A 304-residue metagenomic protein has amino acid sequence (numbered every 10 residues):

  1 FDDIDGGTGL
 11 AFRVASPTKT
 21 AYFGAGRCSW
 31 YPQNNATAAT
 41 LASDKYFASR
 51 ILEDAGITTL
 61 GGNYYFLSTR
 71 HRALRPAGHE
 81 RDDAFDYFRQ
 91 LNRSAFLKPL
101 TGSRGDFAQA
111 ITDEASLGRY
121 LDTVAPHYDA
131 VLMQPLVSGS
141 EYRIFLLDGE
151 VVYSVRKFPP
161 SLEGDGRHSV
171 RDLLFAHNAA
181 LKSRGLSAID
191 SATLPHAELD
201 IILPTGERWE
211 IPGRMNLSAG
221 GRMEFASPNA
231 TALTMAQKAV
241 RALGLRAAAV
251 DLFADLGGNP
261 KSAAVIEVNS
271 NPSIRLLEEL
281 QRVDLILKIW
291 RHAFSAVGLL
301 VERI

Functional and structural regions predicted by a protein language model:
F1-S43: Non-cleavable N-terminal signal-anchor transmembrane helices
A11-G24, R143-Y153, G258-L276: A short beta-strand motif that forms the metal-chelation/ATP-contact edge of phosphoryl-transfer active sites
R13, C28, A38-G185, A230: Active-site nucleotide/adenylate-binding loops and adjacent lid/helix of ATP-dependent enzymes
N34-A36, H71-R72, R222-E224: Short, contiguous strand/loop micro-motifs
S138, L146-K238, I274-I286: ATP-dependent carboxylate/phosphate-activation module, predominantly the ATP-grasp catalytic core and closely related
R143, D251-F253: Short, surface-exposed charged micro-motifs
G213-T234, V240-A247, A254-I304: C-terminal active-site "lid" helix and adjoining low-complexity regulatory extension at the edge of ATP-using catalytic
